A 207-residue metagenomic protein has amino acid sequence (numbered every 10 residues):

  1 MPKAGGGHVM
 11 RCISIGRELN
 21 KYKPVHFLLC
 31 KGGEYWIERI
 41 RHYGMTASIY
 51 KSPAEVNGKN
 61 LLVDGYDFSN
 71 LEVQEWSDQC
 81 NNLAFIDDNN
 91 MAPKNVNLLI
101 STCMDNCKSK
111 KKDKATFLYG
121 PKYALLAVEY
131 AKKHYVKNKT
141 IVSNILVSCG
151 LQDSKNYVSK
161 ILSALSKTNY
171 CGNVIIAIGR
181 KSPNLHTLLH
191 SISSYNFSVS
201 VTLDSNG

Functional and structural regions predicted by a protein language model:
M1-G6, R11-E18, L29-F117: Active-site and donor-binding regions of nucleotide-sugar-utilizing enzymes
I15-K23, A164-N169: A short, Lys/Arg-enriched amphipathic alpha-helix followed by its capping loop at the start of a domain
K21, V56-N57, Q79, K94-N95 (+3 more regions): Residue-level preference for short coil/turn positions at secondary-structure junctions
P24-G32, V174-R180: Short internal beta-strands
A47-I49, C80-I86, L125-K133, S200-D204: Short gly/ser/thr-rich secondary-structure transition/capping motifs
I86-D88, T102, P121, A177 (+1 more regions): Generic beta-sheet signal
N95-N156, P183-H186: A nucleotide-sugar donor-handling region in carbohydrate enzymes
K139-G207: Donor-nucleotide binding loops and adjacent catalytic segments primarily of GT-B fold Leloir glycosyltransferases
